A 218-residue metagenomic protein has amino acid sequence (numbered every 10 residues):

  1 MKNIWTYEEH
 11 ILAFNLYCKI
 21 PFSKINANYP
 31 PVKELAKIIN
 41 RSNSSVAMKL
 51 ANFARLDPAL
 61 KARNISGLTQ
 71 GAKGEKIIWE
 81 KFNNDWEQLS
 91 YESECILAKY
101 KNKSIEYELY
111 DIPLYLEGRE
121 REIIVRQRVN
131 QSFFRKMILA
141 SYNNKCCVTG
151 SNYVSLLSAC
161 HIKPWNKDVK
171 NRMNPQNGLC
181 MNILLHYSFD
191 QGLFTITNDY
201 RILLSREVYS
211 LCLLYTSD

Functional and structural regions predicted by a protein language model:
M1-L16: Short, Lys/Arg-enriched anionic-surface-contact patches
Y17-A27: Short helix->loop/beta-hairpin flanking segments within DNA-binding domains
L35-A36: Short alpha-helical "recognition helix" segments of helix-turn-helix
S42-A54: Major-groove recognition helix of helix-turn-helix-like DNA-binding domains
P58-I78: Short Lys/Arg-enriched helix C-cap and helix-to-coil transition segments that create basic nucleic-acid-contact patches
Y107-S151, K163-Q176: Short, charged surface segments at domain edges that flank catalytic/cofactor-binding sites
V148-L179, D190-S210: Histidine-centered nuclease catalytic patch
Y215-D218: Conserved small/polar residues in nucleotide/adenosyl-binding loops
